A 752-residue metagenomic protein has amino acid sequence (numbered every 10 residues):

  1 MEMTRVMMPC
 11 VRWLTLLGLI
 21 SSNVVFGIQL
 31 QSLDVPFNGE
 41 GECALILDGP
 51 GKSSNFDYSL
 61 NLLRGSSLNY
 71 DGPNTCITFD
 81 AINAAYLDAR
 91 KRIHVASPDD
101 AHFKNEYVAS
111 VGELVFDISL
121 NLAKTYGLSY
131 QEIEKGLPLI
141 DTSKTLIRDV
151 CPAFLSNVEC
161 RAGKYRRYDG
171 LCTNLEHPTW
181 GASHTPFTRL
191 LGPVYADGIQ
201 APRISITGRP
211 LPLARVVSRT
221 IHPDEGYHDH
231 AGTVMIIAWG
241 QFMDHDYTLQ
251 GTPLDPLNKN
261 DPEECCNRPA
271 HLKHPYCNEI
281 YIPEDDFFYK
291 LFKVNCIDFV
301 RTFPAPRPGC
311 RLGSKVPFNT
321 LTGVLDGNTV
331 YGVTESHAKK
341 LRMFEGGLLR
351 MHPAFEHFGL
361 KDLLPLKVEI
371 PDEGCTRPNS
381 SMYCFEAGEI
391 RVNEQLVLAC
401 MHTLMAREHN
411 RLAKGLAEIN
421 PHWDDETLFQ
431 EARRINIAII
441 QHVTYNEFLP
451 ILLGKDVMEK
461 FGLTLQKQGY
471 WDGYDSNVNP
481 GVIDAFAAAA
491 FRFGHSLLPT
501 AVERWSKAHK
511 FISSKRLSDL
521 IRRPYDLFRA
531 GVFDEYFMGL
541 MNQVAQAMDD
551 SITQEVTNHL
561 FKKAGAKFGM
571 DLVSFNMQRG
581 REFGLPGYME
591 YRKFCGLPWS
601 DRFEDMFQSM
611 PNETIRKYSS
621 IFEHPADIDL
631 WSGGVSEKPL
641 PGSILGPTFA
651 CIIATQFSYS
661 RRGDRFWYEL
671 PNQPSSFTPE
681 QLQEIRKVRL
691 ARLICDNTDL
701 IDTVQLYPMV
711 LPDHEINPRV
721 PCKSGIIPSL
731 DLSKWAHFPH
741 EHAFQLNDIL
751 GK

Functional and structural regions predicted by a protein language model:
M1-M8: N-terminal secretory signal peptides that target proteins for export/translocation
E2, M401, N576-M577: A generic structural signal for short
P9-L396, K414, I419-K752: Terminal regions of secretory-pathway proteins
Q395-R407: Alpha-helical bundle segments that constitute or directly flank the non-heme di-iron/ferroxidase center
A406-N410, L585: Hydrophobic faces of stable alpha-helices that mediate helix-helix packing
